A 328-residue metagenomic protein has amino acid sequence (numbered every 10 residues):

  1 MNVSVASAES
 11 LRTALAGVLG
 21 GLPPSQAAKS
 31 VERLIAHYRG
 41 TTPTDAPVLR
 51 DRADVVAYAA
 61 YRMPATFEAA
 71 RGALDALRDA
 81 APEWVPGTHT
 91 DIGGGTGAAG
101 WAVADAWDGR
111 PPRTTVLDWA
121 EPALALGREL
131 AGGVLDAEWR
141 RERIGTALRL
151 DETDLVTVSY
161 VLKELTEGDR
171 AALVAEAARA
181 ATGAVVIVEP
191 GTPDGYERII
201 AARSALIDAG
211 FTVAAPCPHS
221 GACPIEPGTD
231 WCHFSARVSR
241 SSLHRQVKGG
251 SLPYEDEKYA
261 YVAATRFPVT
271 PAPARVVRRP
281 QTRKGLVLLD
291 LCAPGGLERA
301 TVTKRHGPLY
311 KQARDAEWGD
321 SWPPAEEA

Functional and structural regions predicted by a protein language model:
M1-D45: N-terminal auxiliary segments of SAM/dcSAM-dependent transferases
A46-A73: Class I SAM-dependent methyltransferase Rossmann-like catalytic core, especially the SAM/SAH-binding loop
V85-G95: Conserved class I S-adenosyl-L-methionine
T96-G109: Conserved SAM-binding loop of SAM-dependent methyltransferases across substrates and taxa, primarily the Class I
A120: Conserved SAM/SAH-binding beta-strand->alpha-helix loop
D154-G168: A short SAM/SAH-binding and catalytic strip from SAM-dependent methyltransferases
A181-G191: Conserved beta-strand signature within the Rossmann-like core of class I S-adenosyl-L-methionine
Q246-A328: C-terminal lobe and adjacent flexible extensions of AdoMet/dcAdoMet transferase-like proteins
